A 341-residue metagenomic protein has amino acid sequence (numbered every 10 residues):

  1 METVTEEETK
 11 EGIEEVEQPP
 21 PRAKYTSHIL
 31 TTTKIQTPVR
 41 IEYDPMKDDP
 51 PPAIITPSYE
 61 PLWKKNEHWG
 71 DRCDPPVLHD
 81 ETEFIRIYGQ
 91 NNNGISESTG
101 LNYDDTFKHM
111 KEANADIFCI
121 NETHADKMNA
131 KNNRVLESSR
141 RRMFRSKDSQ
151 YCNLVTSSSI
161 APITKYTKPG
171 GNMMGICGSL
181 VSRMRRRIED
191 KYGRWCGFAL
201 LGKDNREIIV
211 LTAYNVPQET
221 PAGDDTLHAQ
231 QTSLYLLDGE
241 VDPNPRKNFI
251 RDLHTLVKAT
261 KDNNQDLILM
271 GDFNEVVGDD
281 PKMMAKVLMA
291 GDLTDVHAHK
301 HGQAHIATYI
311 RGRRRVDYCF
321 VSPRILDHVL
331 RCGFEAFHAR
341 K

Functional and structural regions predicted by a protein language model:
M1-K341: A shared catalytic/ligand-binding motif for oxyanion handling
